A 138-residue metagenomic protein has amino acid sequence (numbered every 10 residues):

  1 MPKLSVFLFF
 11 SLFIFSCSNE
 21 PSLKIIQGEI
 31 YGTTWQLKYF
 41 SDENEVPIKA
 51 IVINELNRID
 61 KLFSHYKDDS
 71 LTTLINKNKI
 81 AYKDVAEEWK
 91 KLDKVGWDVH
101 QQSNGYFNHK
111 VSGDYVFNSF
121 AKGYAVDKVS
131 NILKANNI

Functional and structural regions predicted by a protein language model:
S5, F13-I138: A contiguous, well-ordered beta/alpha segment that forms the leading edge of an enzyme domain
